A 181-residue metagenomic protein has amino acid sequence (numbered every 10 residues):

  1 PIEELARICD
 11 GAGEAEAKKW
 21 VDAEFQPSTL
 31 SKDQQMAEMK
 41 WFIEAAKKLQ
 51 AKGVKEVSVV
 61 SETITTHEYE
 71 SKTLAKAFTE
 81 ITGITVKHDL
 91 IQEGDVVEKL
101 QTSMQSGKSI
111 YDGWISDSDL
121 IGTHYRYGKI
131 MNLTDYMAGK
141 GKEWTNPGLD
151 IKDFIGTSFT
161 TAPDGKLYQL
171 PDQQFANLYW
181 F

Functional and structural regions predicted by a protein language model:
P1-K18: Intrinsically disordered, low-structural-confidence terminal and linker regions
K18-K52, S118-L178: Hinge/lid segment of periplasmic solute-binding proteins
F42-K48, T65-G83: Short, polar/charged alpha-helical segment
V54-T65, I84-D89, D112-G113: Short, well-ordered beta-strand elements
T79-G83, Q105, R126, A138: Sec-exported extracytoplasmic/periplasmic mature domains
I91-K99: Short helix-initiation/N-cap motifs at beta->coil->alpha
K99-K108: Short, well-structured alpha-helical segments in soluble
K108-S116: Periplasmic-binding protein-like
